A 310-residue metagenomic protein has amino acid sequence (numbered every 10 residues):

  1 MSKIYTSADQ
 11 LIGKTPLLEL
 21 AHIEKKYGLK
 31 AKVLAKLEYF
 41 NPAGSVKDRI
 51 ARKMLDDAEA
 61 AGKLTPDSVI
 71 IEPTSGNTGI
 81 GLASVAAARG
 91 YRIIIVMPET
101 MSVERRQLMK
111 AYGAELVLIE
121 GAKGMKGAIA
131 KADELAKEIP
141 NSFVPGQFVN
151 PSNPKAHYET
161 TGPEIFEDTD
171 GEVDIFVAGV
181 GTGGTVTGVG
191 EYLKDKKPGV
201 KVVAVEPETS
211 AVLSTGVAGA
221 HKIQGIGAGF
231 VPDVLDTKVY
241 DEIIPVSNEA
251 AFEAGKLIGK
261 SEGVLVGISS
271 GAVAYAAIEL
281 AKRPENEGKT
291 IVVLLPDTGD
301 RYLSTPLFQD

Functional and structural regions predicted by a protein language model:
M1-D310: PLP-dependent amino-acid enzyme catalytic core
